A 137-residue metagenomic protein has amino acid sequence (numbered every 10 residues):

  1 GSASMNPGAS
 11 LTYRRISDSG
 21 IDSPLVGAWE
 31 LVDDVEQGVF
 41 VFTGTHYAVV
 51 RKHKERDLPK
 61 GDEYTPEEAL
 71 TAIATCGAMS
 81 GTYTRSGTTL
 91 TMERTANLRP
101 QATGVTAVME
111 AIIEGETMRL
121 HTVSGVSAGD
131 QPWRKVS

Functional and structural regions predicted by a protein language model:
G1-S137: Lipid interaction determinants
